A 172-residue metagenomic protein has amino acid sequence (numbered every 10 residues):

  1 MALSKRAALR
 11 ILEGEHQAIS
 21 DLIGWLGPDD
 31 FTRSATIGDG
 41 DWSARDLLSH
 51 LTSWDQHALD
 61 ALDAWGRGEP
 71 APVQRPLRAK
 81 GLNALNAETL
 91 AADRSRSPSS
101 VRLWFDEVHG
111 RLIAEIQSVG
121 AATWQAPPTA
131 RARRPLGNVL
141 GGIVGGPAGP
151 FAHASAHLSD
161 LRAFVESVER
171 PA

Functional and structural regions predicted by a protein language model:
M1-A18: Extreme N-terminal tail/first-helix region
L9, E13, L48, T52 (+4 more regions): Short amphipathic alpha-helical segments with heptad-repeat character
H16-G24, D55-D63, D106-G120, S155-L158 (+1 more regions): Structural signal for well-ordered, non-membrane alpha-helices
H16-I19, I23-W42, D46: Long, hydrophobic N-terminal alpha-helical segment
S34-A84, W124-A172: Short, contiguous alpha-helical
G81-P127: Acidic/histidine-rich alpha-helical segments that form the ligand environment of transition-metal centers
